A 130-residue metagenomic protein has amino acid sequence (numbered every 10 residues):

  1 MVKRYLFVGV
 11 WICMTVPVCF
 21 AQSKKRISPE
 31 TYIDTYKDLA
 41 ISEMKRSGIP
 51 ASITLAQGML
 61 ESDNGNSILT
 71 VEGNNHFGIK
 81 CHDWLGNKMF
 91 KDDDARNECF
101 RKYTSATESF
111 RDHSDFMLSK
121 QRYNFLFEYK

Functional and structural regions predicted by a protein language model:
M1-K25: Bacterial Sec-dependent N-terminal signal peptides
C19-K130: Catalytic cores of secreted/periplasmic lytic hydrolases that degrade extracellular macromolecules
